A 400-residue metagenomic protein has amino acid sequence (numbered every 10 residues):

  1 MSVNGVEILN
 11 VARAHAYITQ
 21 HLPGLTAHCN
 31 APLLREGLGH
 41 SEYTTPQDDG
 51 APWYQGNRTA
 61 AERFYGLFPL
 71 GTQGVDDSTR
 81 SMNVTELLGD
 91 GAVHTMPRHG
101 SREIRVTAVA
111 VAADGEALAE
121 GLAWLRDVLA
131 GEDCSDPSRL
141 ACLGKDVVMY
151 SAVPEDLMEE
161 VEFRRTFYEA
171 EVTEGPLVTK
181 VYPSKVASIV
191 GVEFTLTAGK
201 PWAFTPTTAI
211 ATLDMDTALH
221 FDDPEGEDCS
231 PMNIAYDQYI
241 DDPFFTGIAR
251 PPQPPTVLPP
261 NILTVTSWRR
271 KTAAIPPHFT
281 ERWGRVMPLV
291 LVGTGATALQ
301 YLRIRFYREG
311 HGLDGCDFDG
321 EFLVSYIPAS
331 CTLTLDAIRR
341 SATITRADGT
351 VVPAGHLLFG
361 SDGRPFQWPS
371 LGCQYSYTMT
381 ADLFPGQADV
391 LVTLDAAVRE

Functional and structural regions predicted by a protein language model:
M1-L70: Polar/acidic, low-complexity leader/linker segments enriched in S/T/G and N/D
I8-A14, E169, D317-E321: Short amphipathic beta-strand/extended segments with alternating polar/hydrophobic composition
R63-E103: Short, solvent-exposed beta-alpha or beta-beta edge segments that form flexible loop/patches at the rim of ligand
L88-E116, K185-W202: Oligomerization/assembly interface segments of phage tail-like spikes and tubes
A112, E116-R126: Compositionally biased, low-complexity regions
R126-D136: A common structural junction motif
C134, S138-A203: Short beta-strand and beta-hairpin "edge-sheet" elements
P206-E400: Intrinsically disordered, low-complexity segments enriched in serine, threonine, and glycine
